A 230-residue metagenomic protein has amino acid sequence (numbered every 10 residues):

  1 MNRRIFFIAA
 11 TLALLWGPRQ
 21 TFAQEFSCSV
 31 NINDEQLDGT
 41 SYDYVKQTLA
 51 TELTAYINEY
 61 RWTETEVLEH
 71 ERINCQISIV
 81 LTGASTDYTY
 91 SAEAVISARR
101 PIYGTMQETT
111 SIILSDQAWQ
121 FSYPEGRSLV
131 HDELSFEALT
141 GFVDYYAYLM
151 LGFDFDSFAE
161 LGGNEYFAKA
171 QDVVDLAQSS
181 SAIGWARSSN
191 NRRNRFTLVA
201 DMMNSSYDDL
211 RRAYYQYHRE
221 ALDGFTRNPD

Functional and structural regions predicted by a protein language model:
M1-I5: Positively charged n-region of N-terminal signal peptides that target proteins for export
I8-G17: Bacterial N-terminal signal peptides
G17-A23: Sec/Tat signal peptide C-region and signal peptidase I cleavage site
Q24-T89, I102-G104: Start-of-domain marker
Y88-A200: Acidic/His-rich structured neighborhood in mature extracellular/periplasmic domains
A200-D230: Extended, basic/helix-rich recognition subdomains
